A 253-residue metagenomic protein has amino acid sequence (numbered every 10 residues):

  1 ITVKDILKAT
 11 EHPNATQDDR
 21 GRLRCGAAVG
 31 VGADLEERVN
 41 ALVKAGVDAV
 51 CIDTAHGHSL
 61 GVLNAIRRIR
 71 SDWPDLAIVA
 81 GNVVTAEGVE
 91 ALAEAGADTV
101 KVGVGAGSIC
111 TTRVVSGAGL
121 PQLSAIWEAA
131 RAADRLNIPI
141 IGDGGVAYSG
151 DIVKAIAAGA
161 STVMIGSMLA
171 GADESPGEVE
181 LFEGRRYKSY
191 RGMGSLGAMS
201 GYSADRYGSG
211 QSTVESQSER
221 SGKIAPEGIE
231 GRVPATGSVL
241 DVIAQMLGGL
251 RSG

Functional and structural regions predicted by a protein language model:
T2-T16, D34-R38, T54-I78, V83-E94 (+2 more regions): Active-site-adjacent beta->alpha loops and helix N-cap segments on the catalytic face of soluble alpha/beta enzymes
T16-G26, L42-A49, W73, A106-V114: Gly-rich Lys/Arg/Thr-decorated short loops/hinges at beta-loop-alpha junctions or inter-strand turns that position
D18-A28, R68-V84, T99, A132-G144: Short beta-strand/loop segments at the ligand-binding rim of alpha/beta enzyme cores
A28, A95-D98, G117-G142, V146-G253: Alpha/beta catalytic cores of nucleotide-metabolism and tRNA/nucleoside-modifying enzymes
K44-V50, D72-L76, E94-T99, G105 (+2 more regions): Glycine-enriched alpha-helix->loop->beta-strand junction motifs that scaffold or abut catalytic
A49-T54, I141: Short acidic catalytic loops
T54, V104, S167: Short secondary-structure boundary segments
